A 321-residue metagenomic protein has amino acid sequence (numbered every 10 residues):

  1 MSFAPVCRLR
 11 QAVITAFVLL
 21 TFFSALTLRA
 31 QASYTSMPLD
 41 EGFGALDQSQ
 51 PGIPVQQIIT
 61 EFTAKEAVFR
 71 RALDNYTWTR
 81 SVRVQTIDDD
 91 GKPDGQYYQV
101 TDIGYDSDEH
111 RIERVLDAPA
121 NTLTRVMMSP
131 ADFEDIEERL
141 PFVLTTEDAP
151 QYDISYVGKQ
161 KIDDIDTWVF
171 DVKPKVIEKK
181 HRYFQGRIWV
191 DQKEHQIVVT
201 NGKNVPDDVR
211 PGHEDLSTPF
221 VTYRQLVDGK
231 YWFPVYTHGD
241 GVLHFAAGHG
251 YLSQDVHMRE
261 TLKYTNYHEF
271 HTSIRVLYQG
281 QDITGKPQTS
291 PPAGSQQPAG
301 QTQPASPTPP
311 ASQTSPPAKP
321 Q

Functional and structural regions predicted by a protein language model:
M1-L9: N-terminal secretory signal peptides that target proteins for export/translocation
F3-A4, F22-S24, I58, D132: Helix-centric, low-specificity signal for extended rod-like, repetitive segments
A12-A25: Bacterial N-terminal signal peptides
L26-A30: Sec/Tat signal peptide C-region and signal peptidase I cleavage site
Q31-Q185, Q192-V199, K203-T218, L226-G229 (+2 more regions): Structured extracytoplasmic
